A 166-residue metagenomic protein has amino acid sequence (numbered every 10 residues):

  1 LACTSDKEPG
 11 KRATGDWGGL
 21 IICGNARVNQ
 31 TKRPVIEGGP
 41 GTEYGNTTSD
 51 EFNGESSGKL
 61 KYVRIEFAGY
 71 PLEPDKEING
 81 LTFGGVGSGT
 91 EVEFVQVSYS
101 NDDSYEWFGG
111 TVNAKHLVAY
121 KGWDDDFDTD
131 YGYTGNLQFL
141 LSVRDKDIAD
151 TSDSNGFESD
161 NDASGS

Functional and structural regions predicted by a protein language model:
L1-S166: Beta-strand/loop edge motif enriched in small/polar residues
